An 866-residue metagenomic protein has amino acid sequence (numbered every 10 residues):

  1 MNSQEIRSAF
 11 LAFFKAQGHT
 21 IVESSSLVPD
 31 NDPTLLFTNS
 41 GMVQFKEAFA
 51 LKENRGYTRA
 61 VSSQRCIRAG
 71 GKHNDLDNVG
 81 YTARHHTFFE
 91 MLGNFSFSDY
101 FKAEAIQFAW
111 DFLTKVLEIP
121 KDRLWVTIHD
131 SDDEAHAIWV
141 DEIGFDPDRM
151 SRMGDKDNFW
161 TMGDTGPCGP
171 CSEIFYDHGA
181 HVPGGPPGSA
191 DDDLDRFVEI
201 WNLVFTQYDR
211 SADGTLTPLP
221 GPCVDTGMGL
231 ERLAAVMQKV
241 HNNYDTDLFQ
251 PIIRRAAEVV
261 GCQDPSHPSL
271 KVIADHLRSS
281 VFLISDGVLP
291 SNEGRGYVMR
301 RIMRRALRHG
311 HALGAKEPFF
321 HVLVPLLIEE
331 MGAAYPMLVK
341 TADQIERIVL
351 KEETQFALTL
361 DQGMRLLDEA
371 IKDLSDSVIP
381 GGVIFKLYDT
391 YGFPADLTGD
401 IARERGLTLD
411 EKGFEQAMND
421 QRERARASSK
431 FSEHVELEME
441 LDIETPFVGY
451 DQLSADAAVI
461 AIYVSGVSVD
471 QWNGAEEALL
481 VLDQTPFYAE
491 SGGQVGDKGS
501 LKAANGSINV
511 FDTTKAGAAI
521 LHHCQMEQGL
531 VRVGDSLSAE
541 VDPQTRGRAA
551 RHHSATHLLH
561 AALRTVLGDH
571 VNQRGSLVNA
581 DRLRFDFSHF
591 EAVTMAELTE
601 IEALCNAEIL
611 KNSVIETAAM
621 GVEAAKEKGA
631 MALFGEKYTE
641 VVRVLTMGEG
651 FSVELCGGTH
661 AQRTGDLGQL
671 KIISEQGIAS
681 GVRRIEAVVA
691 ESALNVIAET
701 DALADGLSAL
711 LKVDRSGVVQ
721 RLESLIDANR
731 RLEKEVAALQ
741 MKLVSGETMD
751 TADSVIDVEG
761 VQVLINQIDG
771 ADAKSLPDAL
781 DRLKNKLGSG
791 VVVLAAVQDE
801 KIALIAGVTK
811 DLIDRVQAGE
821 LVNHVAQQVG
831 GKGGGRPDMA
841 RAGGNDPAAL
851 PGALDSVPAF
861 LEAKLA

Functional and structural regions predicted by a protein language model:
M1-A866: A glycine- and charged-residue-rich anion-binding loop/surface
